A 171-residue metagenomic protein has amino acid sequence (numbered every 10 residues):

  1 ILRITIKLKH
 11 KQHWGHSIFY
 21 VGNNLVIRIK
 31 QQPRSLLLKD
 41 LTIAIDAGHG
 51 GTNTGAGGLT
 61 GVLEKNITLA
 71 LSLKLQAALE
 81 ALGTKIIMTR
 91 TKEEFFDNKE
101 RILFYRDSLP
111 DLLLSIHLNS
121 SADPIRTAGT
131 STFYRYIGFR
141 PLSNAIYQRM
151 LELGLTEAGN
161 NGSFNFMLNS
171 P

Functional and structural regions predicted by a protein language model:
I1-I43: Signal-peptide-cleaved, periplasmic/extracellular N-terminal interaction regions immediately downstream of the signal
K7-K11, K30-R34, D46-G50, T91-K92 (+2 more regions): Solvent-exposed coil/turn segments that connect beta secondary-structure elements in extracytoplasmic/periplasmic
I18, N24-L25, G55, M167 (+1 more regions): Intrinsic disorder/low-complexity detector
S35-G61, L114: Catalytic-core environment of secreted peptidases
L59-P171: Active-site-proximal helix/loop segments of hydrolytic enzymes
